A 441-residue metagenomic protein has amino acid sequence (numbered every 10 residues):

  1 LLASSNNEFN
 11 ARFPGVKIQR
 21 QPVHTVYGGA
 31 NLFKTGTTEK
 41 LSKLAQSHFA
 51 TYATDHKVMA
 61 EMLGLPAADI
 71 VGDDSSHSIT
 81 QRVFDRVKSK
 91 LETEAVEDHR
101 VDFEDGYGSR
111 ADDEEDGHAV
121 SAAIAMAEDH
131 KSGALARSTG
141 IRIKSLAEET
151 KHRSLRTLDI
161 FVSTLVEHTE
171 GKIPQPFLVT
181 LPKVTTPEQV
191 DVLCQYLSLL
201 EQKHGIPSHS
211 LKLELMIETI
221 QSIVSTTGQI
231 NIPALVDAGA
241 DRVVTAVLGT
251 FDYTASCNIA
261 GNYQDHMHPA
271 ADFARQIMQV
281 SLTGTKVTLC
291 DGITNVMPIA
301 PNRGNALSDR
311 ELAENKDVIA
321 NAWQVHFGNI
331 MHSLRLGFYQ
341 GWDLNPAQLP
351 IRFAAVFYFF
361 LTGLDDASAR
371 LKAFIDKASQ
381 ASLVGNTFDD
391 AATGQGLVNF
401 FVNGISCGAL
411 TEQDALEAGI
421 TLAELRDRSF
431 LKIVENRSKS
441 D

Functional and structural regions predicted by a protein language model:
L1-D441: Expand to "…catalyze enediolate/carbanion chemistry for C-C bond making/breaking, isomerization, decarboxylation
